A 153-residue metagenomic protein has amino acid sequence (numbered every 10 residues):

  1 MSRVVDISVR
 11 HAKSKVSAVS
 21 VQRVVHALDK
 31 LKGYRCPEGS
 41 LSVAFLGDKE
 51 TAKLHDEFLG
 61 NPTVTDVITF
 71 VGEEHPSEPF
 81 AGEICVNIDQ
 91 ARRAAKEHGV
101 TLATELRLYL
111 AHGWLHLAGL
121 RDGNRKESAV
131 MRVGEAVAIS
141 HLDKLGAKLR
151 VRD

Functional and structural regions predicted by a protein language model:
M1-R107, L115-D153: An acidic/histidine-cluster motif and surrounding catalytic segment that typifies divalent-metal-assisted enzyme active
